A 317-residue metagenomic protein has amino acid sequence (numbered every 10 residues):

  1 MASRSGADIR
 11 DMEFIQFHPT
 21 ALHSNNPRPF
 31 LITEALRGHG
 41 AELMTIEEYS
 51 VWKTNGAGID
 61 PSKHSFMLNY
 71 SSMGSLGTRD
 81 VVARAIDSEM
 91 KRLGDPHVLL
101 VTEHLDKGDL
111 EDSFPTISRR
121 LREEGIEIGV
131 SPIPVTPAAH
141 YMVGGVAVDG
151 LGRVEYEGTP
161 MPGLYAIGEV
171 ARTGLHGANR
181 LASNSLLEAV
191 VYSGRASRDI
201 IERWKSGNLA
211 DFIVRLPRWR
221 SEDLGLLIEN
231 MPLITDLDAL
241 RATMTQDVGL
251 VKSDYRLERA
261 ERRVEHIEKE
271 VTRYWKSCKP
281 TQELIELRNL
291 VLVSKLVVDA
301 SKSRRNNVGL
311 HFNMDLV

Functional and structural regions predicted by a protein language model:
M1-F30, K91-R92, A182-R195, D199: Glycine-rich loop(s) and the adjacent beta-strand/alpha-helix scaffold that form part
S5-R10, S88-L93, K107-P134: Flavin-binding catalytic cores
I9-F14, L68, L100, I128-V130 (+2 more regions): General beta-strand structural signal in soluble alpha/beta enzymes
D11-H18, I133-P134, A210-R218: Beta-strand segments within the central parallel beta-sheet cores of soluble alpha/beta enzyme folds
A21-I46: N-terminal FAD cofactor-binding segment of flavoenzymes
T33-L36, G125, S131, T136-A139 (+1 more regions): Short loop/turn motifs at secondary-structure junctions and domain boundaries
H39, M44-L76, D80, A85-E89 (+4 more regions): Glycine- and aromatic-enriched mobile tails/lids
D95-V101: Glycine-rich, flexible beta-strand/loop modules in the N-terminal catalytic cores of phosphate-handling
